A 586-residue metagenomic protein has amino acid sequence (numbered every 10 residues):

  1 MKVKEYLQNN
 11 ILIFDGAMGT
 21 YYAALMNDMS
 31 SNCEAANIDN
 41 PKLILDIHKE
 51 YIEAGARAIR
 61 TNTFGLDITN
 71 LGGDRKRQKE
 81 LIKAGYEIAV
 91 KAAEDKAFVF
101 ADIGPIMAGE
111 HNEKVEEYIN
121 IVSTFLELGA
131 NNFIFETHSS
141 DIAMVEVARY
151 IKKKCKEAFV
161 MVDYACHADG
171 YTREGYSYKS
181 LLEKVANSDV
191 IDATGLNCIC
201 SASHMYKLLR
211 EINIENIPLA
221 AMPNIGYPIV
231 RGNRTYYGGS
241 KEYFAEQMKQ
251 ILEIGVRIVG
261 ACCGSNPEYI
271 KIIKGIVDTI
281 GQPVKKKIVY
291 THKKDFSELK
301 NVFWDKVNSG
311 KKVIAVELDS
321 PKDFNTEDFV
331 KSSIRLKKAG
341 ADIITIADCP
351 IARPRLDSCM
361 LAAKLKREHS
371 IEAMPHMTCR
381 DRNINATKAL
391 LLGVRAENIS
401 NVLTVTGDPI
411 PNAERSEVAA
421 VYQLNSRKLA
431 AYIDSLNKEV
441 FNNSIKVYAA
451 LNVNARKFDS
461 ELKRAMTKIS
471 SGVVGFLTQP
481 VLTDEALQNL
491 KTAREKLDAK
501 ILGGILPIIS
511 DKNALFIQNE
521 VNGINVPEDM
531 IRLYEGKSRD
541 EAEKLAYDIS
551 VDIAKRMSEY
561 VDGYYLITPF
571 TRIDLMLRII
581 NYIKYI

Functional and structural regions predicted by a protein language model:
M1-I586: Domain-level signal for soluble alpha/beta catalytic cores
